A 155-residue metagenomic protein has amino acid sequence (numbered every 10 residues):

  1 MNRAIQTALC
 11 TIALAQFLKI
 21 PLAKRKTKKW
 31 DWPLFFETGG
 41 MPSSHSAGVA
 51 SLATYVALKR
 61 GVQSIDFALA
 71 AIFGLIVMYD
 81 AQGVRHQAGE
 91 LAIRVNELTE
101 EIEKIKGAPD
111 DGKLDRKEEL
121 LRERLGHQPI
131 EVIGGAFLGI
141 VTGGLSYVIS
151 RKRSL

Functional and structural regions predicted by a protein language model:
M1, I5-Q6, K28-K29: Glycine-rich, hydrophobic membrane-spanning regions of integral membrane proteins that mediate transport
A4-K19: N-terminal signal-anchor transmembrane alpha helix
I20-F35: Membrane-interface helix-loop junction between the first two transmembrane segments
W32-L155: Membrane-embedded catalytic cores of phosphoryl/pyrophosphoryl-handling enzymes
